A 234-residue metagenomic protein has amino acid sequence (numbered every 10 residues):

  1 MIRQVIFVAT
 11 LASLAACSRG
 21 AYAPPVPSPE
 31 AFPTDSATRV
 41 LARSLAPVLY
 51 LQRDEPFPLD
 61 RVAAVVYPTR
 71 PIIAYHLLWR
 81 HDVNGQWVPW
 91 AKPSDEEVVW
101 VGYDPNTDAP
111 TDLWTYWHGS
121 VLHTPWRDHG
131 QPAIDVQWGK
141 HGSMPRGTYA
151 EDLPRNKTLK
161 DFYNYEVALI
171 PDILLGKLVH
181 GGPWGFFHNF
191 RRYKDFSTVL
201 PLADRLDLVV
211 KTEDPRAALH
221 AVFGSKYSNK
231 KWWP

Functional and structural regions predicted by a protein language model:
M1-I6: Bacterial N-terminal signal peptides that target proteins for export
L11-A12: Short, linear, compositionally biased motifs with a strong N-terminal bias
A15-A16: C-terminal motif of bacterial Sec signal peptides marking the signal peptidase cleavage site
Y22-G85: N-terminal "first-domain core" detector
P24-P27, R70-P71, V88-E96, N106-P234: Domain-length functional cores that host ligand/cofactor binding and catalytic or interaction surfaces in mature
L77-H81, P105, W117: Short, flexible loop/turn elements at secondary-structure junctions
V99-G102: Hydrophobic/aromatic beta-strand elements that line small-molecule binding cavities or substrate pockets in beta-rich
